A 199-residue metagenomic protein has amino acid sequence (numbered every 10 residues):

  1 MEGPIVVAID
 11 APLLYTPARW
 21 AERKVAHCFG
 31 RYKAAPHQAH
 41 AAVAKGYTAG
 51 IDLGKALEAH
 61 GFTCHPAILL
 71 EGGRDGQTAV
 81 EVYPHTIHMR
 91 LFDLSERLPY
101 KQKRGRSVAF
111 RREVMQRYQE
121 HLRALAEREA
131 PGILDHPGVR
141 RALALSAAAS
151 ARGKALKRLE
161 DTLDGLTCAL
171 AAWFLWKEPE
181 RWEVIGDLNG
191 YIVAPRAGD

Functional and structural regions predicted by a protein language model:
M1-D199: RNase H-like (RuvC/DEDD) metal-dependent nuclease/polynucleotide-processing core
